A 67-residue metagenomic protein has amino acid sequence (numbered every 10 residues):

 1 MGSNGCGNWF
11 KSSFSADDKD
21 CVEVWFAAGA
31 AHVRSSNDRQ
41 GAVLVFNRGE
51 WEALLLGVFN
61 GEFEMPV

Functional and structural regions predicted by a protein language model:
G2-K11, E64: Short helix-coil boundary/hinge micro-motifs
S12-N60: A short, structured beta-strand/loop element
D18-K19, M65-V67: A charge-rich, low-complexity, intrinsically flexible signal that marks solvent-exposed coils, linkers, repeats
